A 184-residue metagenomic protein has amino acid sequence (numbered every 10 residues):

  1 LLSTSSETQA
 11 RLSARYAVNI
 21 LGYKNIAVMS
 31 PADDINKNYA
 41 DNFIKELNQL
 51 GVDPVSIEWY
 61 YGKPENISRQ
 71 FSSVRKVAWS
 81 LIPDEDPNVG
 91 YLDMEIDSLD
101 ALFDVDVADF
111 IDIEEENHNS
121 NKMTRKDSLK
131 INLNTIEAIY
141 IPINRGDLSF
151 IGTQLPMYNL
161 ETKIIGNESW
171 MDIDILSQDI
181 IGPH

Functional and structural regions predicted by a protein language model:
L2-G146: Extracellular/periplasmic Venus flytrap/periplasmic-binding protein
L21, I131-N134, Y158-N159, D179-G182: Extracellular/periplasmic catalytic domains that process cell-envelope and extracellular macromolecules
N38, F150, D174-I175: Phosphate- and divalent-cation-binding pockets in alpha/beta enzyme and binding domains that engage nucleotide-derived
N42, F150-L155: A short acidic, amphipathic alpha-helical/loop segment
G51-P54, E161, P183-H184: A generic structural signal for alpha->beta connector loops
N144, T153-E161: Short helix-capping and hinge/turn segments at secondary-structure transitions, especially at repeat and domain
Y158-I181: Venus flytrap/periplasmic-binding-protein-like
